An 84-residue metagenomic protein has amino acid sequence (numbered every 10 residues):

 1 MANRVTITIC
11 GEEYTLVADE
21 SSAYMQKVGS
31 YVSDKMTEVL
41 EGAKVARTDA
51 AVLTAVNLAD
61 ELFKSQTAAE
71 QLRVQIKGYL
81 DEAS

Functional and structural regions predicted by a protein language model:
N3-V5: Short structural boundary motif marking the start of a folded domain
E12-L16, Q26, K35, L40-N57: Amphipathic, hydrophobic secondary-structure cores in small proteins
D19: Surface loops and adjacent helix of pleckstrin homology
V56-S84: C-terminal structural segments of small proteins and small subunits
